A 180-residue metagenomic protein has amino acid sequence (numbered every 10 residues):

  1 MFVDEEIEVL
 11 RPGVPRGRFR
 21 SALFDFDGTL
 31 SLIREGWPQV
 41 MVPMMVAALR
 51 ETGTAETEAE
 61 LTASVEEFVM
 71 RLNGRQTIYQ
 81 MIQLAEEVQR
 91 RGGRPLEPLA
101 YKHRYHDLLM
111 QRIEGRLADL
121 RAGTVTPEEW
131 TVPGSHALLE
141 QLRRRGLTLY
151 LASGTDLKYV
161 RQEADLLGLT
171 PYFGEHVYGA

Functional and structural regions predicted by a protein language model:
F2-A63: Active-site neighborhood of HAD-like aspartate-dependent phosphohydrolases
F19, G146, F173-G174: Short, well-ordered alpha-helix to beta-strand connector turns
G36, Q76, G134, T155-D156: Short beta->alpha linker loops
V40-M44, Q80, E163: Alpha-helical scaffold elements adjacent to nucleotide-binding pockets in ATP/GTP-utilizing enzyme cores
R50-E51, R91-G92, G168-Y172: Short helix-capping segments at alpha-helix termini
E60-E67, A122, H176-V177: Short linear capping/connector segments at secondary-structure termini
E66-E128, P133-R144, T148: A metal-dependent, Asp-based hydrolase signature
E128-E129, Y150-A180: Substrate-recognition "cap/lid" segment bordering the active-site pocket of phosphatases
